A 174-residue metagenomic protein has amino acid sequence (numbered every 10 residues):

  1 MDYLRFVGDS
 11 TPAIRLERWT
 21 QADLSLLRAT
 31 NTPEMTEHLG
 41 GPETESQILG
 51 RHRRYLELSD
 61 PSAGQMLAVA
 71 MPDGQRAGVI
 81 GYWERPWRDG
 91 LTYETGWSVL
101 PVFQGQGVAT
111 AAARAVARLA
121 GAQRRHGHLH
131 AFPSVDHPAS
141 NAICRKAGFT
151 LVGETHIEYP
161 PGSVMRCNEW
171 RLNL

Functional and structural regions predicted by a protein language model:
M1-H38, M66-L174: Acyl-donor (CoA/ACP) binding surface of acyl/acetyltransferases
M35-R54: Conserved GNAT-fold acetyl-CoA-binding loop/helix
E45-G50, L58-D60, A112-A113, P160-V164: Short C-terminal domain-edge/linker segments immediately following a structured domain
L49, R53-E57, L100, G121: Solvent-exposed, non-membrane alpha-helical residues enriched in polar/charged side chains
Y55-A68: A short helix-loop-beta-strand connector motif used in the catalytic cores of GNAT acetyltransferases and, in some
